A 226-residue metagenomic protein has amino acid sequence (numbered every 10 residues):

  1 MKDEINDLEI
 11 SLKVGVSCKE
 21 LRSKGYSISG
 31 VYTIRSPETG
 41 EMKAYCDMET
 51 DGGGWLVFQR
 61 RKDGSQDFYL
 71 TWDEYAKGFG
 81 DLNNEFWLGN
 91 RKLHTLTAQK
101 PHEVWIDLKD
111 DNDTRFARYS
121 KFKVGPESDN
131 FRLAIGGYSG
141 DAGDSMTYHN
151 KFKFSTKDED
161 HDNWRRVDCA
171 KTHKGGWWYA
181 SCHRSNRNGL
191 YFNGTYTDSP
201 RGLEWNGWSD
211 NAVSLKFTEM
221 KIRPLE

Functional and structural regions predicted by a protein language model:
K2-E4: Amphipathic alpha-helical oligomerization/assembly segments
D7-F152: Extracellular beta-rich globular recognition domains, centered on the fibrinogen C-terminal
A44, N188-N206: Short microdomains enriched in Cys/His and/or Lys/Arg
W55, W72, W177-W178, W205: Signature tryptophan residues that serve as conserved aromatic anchors
G78-L82, C182, N186-N193: Short secondary-structure subsegments characteristic of cysteine-rich extracellular domains
A117, E127-N188: Surface-exposed interaction patches
S199-E226: C-terminal helix/juxtamembrane-tail motif
